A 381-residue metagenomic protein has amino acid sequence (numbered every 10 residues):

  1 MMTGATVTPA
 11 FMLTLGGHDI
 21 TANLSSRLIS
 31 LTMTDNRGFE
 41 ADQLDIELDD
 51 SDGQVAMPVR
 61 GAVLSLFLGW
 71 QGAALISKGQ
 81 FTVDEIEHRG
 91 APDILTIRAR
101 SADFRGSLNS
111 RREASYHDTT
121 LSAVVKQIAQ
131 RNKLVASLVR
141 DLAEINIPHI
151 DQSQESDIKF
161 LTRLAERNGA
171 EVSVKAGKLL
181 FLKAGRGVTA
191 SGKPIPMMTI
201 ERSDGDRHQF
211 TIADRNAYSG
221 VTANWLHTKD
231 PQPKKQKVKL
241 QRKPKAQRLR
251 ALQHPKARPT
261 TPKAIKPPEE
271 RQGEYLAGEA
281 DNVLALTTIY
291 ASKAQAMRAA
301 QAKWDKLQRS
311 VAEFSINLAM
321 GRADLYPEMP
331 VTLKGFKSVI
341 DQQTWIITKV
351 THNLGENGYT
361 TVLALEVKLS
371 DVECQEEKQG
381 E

Functional and structural regions predicted by a protein language model:
M1-G106: Assembly/oligomerization scaffold segments
M2, V7, I94-D103, R140-R215: Short beta-strand-centered interaction patches in the first periplasmic/extracellular domains of large envelope
R27, L31-V59, D204-E381: An acidic/polar, Gly/Ser/Thr-rich interaction patch typically located in mid-to-C-terminal regions of proteins
L68-W70, K183, G335: Conserved "cap/hinge" positions at secondary-structure junctions
Q80, S122-V125, I158-T162, G220 (+2 more regions): Extracytoplasmic/secreted envelope proteins and their assembly/folding machinery, especially bacterial periplasmic
Q80-R89, A114, R186-V188, T344-E356: Short, compositionally biased
R89-P92, T120-S137, S292-R298: Glycine-rich, acidic and aromatic/proline-enriched surface loops and short helix-turn segments that act as binding
R105-Q127, L138-R163, R167, A319-G321 (+1 more regions): Short acidic/polar beta-strand-loop edge motifs in secreted extracellular and Gram-negative envelope-associated
